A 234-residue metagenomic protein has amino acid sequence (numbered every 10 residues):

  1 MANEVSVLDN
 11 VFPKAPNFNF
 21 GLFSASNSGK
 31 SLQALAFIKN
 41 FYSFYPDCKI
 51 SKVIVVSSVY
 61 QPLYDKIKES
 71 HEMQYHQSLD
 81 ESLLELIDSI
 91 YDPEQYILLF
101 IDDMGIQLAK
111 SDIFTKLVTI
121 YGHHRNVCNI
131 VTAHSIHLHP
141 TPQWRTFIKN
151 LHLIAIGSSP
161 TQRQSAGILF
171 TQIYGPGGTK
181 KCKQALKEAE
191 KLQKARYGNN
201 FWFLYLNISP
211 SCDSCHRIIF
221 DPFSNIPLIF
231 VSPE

Functional and structural regions predicted by a protein language model:
M1-A15, N40-S43: Pre-Walker A adenine-sensing motif
M1-A2, Y42-S43, Q74, L192-R196 (+1 more regions): Compositionally biased low-complexity segments enriched in polar/charged residues
N3-E4, D65-M73: N-terminal helicase ATP-binding lobe
F20-N40, S58-P62, Q74-K180: Conserved P-loop NTPase motor cores
K39-K52: Post-Walker A helix-loop "phosphate-sensing" segment adjacent to the P-loop in P-loop NTPases
K49, E69-H71, N150: Short, structured coil segments at secondary-structure junctions
K52-S58: Conserved RecA-like ASCE P-loop NTPase motor core of nucleic-acid helicases/translocases
T146-E234: Conserved GTP-binding G-domain of TRAFAC-class P-loop NTPases and closely related GTPase folds
